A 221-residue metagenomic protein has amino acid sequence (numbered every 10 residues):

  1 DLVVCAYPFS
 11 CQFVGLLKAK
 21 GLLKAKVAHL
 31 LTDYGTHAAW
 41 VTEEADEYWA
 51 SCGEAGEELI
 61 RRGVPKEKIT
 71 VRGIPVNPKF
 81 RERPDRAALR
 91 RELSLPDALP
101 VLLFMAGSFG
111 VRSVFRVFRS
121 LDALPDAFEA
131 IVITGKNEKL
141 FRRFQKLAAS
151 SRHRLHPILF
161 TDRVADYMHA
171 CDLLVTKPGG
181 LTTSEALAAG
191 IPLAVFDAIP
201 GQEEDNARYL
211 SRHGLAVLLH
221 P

Functional and structural regions predicted by a protein language model:
D1-G63, K68-V71, N77: Active-site and donor-binding regions of nucleotide-sugar-utilizing enzymes
S10, T36, V117, R163-V164 (+2 more regions): Conserved sugar-transfer catalytic core signal across GT-A, GT-B, and GT-C glycosyltransferases
T36-A38, A55-L59, L140-F144, T182 (+1 more regions): Short, glycine/polar-rich helix-capping loops at beta-to-alpha or helix-loop-helix junctions that flank or form
D46-S108, K136: A nucleotide-sugar donor-handling region in carbohydrate enzymes
R86-A88, L95-A170: Donor-nucleotide binding loops and adjacent catalytic segments primarily of GT-B fold Leloir glycosyltransferases
H169-P178: Acidic donor-binding loop of glycosyltransferase active sites
T183, L187-P221: Catalytic binding pocket for nucleotide-activated donors in carbohydrate/polymer assembly enzymes
